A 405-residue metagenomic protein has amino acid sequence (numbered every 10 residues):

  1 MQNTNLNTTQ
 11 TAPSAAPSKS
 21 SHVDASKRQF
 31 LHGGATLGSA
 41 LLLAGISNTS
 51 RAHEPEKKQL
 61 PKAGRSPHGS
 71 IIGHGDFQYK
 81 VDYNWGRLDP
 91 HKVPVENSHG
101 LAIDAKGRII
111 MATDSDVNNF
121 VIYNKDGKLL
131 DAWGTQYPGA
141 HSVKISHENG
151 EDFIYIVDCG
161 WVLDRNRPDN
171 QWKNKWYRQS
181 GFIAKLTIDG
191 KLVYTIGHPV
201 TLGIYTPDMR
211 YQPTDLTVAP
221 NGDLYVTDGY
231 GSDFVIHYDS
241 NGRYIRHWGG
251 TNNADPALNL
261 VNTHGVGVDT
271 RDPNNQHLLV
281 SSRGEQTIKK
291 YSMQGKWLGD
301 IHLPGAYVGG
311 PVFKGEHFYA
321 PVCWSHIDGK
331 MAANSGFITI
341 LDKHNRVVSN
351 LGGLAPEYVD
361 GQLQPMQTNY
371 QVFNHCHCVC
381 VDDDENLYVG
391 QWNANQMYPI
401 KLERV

Functional and structural regions predicted by a protein language model:
M1-S26: N-terminal secretory signal peptides
V23-H32, A40-Q59: N-terminal twin-arginine translocation
K57-Y83: Blade/loop signatures of beta-propeller domains
N84-K92, V193-P207, I245-L258, S349-N369: Surface-exposed loop and turn segments in beta-propeller and other repeat-based domains that flank or scaffold
V93-K106, Y137-G150, V162, F182 (+6 more regions): Beta-rich, blade/repeat-based domains predominating in secreted/periplasmic proteins but also intracellular
I109-I110, F153-Y155, L224-Y225, H277-L279 (+2 more regions): Conserved beta-propeller blade signature
A306-L354: Loop/turn-rich, solvent-exposed surfaces of beta-rich toroidal or solenoidal domains
H375-V405: Blade-level signature of beta-propeller repeat domains, shared across WD40, Kelch, NHL, RCC1 and BNR/Asp-box propellers
